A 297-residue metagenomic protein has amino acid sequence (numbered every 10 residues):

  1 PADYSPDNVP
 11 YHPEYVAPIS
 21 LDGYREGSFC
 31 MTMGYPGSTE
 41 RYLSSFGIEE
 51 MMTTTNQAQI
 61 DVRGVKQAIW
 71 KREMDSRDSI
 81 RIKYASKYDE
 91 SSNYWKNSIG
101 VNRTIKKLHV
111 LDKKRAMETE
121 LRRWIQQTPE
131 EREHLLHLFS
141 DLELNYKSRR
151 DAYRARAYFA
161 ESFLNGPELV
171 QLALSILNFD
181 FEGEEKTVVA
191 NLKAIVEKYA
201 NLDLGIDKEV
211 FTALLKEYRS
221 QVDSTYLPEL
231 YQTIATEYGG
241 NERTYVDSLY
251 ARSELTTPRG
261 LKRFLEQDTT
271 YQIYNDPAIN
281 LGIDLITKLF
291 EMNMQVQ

Functional and structural regions predicted by a protein language model:
P1-Q297: Terminal presequence/propeptide segments associated with secretion/organelle targeting and zymogen/polyprotein
